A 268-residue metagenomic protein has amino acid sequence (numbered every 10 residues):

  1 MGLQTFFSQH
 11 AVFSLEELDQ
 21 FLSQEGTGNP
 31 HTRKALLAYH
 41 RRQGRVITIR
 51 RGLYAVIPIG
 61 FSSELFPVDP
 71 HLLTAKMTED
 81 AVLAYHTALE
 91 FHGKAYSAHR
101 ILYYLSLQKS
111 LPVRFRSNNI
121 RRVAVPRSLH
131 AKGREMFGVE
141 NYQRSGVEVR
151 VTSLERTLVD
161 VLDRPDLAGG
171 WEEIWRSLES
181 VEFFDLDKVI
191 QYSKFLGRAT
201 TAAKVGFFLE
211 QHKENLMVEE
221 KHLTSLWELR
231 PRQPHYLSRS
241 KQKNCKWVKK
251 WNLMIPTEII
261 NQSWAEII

Functional and structural regions predicted by a protein language model:
M1-D80, E182-G197, L209: Short beta-edge/loop segments at beta->alpha junctions of small alpha/beta modules that act as binding/recognition
L3, G138-I268: Hydrophobic alpha-helical interaction segments
A11, A81, V147, V151: Aromatic-acidic/polar surface patches that form glycan- and anion
L15, R41-F61, L65-H130: Short gly/ser-rich loop at a beta-strand->alpha-helix junction or flexible surface loop bordering the NTP-binding
E16-D19, P30-K34, E90-Y103, F195 (+1 more regions): Short N-terminal helix-initiation segments at or just after the protein's N-terminus
Q20, T87-F91, T157-V161: Residue-level signal for well-ordered alpha-helical scaffold segments within enzymatic catalytic domains
S23, G93-K94, D163, E210: Residue-level marker of positions within ordered structural domains that often coincide with functionally constrained
V123-G146: A short, charged helix-loop
